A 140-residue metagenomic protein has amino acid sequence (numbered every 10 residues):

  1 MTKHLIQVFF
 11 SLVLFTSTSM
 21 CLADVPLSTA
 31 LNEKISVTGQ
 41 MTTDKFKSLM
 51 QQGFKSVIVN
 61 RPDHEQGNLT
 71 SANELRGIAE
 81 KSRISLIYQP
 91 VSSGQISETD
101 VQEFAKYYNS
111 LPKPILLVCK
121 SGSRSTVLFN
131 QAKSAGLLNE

Functional and structural regions predicted by a protein language model:
M1-F9: Bacterial N-terminal signal peptides that target proteins for export
F10-L14: Hydrophobic helical h-region of N-terminal Sec-dependent signal peptides in bacterial secretory/periplasmic proteins
T16-T18: N-terminal signal peptide c-region/cleavage motif recognized by signal peptidases
C21-I115, V127-E140: Cys-dependent protein tyrosine phosphatase-like superfamily
C119: Short cysteine clusters
G122: Substrate/cofactor-recognition hotspot
